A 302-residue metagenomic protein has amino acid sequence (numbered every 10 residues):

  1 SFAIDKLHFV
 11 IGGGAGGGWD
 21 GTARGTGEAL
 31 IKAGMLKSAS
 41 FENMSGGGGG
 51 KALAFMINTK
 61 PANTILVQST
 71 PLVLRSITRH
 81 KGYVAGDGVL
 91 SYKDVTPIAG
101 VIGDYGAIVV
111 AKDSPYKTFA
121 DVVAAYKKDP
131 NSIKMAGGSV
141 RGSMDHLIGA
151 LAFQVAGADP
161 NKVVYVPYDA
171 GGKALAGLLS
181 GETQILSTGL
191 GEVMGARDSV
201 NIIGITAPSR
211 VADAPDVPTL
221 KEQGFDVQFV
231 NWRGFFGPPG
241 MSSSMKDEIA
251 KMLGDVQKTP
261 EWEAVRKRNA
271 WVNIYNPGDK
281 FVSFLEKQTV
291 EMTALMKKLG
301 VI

Functional and structural regions predicted by a protein language model:
F2-D94, S132, R141, A156-S187 (+3 more regions): N-terminal (or domain-start) structured segment
D20-R24, S143-H146, A150, E263: Short, surface-exposed alpha-helical segments at coil->helix boundaries
N63-L66, D87-A107, K134-A136, K221-D226: A structural signal for short loop-to-beta-strand junctions that line the ligand-binding cleft of periplasmic/secreted
G100-V109, P115, K134-F153: Extracytoplasmic ligand-binding site segments that recognize negatively charged/polar headgroups
A111-N131, Q223: Flexible hinge/capping segments at coil-to-helix
K117, T188-K258, N269, S283 (+1 more regions): C-terminal lobe and pocket-closing loops of periplasmic/extracytoplasmic Venus-flytrap solute-binding proteins
K128-P130, G254-W271, M296-K297: Periplasmic-binding protein-like
K134, K267-S283: Surface-exposed aromatic
